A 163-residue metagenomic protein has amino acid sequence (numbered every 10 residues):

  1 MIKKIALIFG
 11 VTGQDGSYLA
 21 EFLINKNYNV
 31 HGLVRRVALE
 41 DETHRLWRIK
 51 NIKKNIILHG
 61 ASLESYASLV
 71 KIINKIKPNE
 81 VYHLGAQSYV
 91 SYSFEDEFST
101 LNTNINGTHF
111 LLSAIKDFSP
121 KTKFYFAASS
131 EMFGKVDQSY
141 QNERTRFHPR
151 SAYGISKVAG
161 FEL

Functional and structural regions predicted by a protein language model:
M1-L163: N-terminal Rossmann-like NAD(P)+-binding domain of SDR-like oxidoreductases, especially those catalyzing
